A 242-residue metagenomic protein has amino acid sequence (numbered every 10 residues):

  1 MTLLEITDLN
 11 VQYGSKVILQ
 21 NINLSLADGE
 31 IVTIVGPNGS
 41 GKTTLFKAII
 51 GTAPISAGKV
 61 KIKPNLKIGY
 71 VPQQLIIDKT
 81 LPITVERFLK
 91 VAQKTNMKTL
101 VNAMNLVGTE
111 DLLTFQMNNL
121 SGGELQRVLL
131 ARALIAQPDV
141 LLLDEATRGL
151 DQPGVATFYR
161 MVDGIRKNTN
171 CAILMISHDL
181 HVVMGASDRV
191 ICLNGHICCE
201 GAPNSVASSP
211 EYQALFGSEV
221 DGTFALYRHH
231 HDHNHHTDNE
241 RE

Functional and structural regions predicted by a protein language model:
M97-T114: Conserved ABC ATPase "signature" region
Q116-L120, E124: Conserved ABC ATPase signature
Q137: Conserved catalytic motifs of ABC-family nucleotide-binding domains
L141-E145: Catalytic Walker B motif of ABC-type/P-loop ATPase nucleotide-binding domains
S177-H178: H-loop/switch region of ABC-family ATPase nucleotide-binding domains
V190-A202: H-loop (His-switch) and adjacent beta-strand-loop-beta switch element of ABC-type ATPase nucleotide-binding domains
S208, L215-E242: ABC ATPase nucleotide-binding domains
